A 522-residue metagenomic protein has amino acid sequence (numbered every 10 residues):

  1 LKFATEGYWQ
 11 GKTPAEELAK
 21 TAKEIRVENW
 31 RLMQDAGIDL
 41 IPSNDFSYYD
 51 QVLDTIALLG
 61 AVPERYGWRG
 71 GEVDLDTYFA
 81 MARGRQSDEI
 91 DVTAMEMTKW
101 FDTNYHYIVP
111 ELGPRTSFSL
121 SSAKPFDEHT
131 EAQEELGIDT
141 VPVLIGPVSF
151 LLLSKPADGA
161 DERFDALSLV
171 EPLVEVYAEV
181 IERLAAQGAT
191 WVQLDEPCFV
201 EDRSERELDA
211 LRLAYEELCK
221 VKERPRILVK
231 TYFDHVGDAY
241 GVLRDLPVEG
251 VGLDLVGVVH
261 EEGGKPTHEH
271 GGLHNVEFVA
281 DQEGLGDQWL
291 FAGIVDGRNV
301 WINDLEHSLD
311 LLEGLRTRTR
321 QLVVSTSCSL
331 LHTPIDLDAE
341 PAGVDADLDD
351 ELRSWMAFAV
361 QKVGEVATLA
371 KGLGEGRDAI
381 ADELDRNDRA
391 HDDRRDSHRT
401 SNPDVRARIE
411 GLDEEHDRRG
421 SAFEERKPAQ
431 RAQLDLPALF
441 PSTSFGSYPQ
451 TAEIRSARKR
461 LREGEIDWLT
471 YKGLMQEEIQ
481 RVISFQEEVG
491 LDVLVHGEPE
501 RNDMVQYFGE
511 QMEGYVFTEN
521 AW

Functional and structural regions predicted by a protein language model:
L1-W522: Domain-level signal for soluble alpha/beta catalytic cores
